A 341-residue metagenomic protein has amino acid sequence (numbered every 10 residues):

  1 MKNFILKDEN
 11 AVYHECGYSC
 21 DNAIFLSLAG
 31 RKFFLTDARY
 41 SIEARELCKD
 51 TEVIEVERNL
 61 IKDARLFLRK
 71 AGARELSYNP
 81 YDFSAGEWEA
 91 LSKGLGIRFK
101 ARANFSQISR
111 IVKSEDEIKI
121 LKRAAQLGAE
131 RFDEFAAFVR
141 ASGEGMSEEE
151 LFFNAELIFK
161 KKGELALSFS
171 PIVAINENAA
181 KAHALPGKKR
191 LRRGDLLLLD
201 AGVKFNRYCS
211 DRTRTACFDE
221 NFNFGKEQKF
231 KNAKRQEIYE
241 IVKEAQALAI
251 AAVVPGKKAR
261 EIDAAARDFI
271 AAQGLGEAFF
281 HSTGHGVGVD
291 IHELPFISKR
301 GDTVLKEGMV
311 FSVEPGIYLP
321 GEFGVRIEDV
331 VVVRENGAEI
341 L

Functional and structural regions predicted by a protein language model:
M1-L341: Active-site neighborhoods and metal-handling regions in enzymes and metal-associated proteins
